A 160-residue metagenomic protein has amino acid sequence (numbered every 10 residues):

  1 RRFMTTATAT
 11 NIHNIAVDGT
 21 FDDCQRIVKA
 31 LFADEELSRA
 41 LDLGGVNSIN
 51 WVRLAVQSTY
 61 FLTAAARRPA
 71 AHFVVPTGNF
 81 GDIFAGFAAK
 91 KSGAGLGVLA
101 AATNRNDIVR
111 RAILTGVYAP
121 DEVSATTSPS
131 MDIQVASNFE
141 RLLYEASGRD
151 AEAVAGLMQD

Functional and structural regions predicted by a protein language model:
R1-D160: PLP-dependent amino-acid enzyme catalytic core
